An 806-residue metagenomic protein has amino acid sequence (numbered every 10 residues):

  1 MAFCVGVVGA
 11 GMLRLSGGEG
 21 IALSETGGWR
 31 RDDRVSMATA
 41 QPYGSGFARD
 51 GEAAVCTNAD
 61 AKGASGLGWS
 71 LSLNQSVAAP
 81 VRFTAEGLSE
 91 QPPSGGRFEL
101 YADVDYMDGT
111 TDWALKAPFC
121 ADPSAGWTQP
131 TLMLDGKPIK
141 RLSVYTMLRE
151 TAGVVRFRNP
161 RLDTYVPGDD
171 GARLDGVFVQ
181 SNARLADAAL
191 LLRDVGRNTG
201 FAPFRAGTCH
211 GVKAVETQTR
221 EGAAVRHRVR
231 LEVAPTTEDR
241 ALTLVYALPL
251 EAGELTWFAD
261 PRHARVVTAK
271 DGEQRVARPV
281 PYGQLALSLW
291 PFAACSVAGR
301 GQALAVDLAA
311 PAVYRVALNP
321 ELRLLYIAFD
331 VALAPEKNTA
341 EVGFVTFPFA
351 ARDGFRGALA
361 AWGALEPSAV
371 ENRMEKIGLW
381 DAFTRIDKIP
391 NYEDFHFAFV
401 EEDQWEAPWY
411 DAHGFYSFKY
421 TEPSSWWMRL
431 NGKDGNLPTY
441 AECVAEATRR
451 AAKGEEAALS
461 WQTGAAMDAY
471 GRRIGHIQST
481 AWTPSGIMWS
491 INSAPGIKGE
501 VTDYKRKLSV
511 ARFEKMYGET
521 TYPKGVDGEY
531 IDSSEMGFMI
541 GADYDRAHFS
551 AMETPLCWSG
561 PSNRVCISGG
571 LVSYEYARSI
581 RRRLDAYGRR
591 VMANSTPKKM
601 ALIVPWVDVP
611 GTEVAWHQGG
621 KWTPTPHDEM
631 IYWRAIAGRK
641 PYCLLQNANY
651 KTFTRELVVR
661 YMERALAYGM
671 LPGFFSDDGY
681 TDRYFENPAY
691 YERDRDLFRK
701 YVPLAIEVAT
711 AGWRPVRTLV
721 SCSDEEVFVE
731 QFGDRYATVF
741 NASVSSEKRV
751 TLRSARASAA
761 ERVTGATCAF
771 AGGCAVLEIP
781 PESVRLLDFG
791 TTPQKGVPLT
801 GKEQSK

Functional and structural regions predicted by a protein language model:
G11-T208, R220-A224, D239, T243-V245: Extracellular and organelle-lumenal recognition/adhesion modules and their flexible linkers in secreted
L115, D163-G171, V179-E442, D527-G528 (+3 more regions): Carbohydrate-recognition beta-sandwich/jelly-roll modules in extracellular/periplasmic carbohydrate-active proteins
F119-W127, G136, A332-T339, V776-S783: Short proline/glycine- and polar residue-rich coil/turn motifs
A328, E336-G343, Y410, G569-T764: Active-site-proximal substrate-binding groove within the catalytic cores of carbohydrate-active enzymes
E375-I386, N391-E401, T480-G518, G525 (+3 more regions): The substrate-binding groove and active-site-proximal loops of carbohydrate-active enzymes, especially glycoside
K419-K524: Active-site-adjacent "subsite" loops/lids of carbohydrate-active enzymes
L508-I603: Active-site neighborhood of glycoside hydrolase catalytic domains
A771-K806: C-terminal beta-strand-rich structural cap/linker in extracellular carbohydrate-active enzymes
